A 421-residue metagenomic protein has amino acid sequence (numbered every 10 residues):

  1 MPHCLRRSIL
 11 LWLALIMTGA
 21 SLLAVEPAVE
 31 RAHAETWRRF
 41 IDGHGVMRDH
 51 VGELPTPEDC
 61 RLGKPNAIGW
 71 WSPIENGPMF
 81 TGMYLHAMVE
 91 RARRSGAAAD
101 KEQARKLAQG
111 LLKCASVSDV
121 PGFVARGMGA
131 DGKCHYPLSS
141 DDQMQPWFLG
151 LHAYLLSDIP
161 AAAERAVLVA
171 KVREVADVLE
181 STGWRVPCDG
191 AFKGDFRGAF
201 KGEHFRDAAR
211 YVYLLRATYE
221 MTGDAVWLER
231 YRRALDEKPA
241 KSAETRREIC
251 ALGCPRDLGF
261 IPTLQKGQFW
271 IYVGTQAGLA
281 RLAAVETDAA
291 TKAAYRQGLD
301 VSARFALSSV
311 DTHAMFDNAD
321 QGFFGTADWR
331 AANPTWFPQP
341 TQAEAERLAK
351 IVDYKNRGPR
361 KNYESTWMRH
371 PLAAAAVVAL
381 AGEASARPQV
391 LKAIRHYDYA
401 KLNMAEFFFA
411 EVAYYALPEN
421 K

Functional and structural regions predicted by a protein language model:
M1-R6: N-terminal secretory signal peptides that target proteins for export/translocation
S8-S21: Bacterial N-terminal signal peptides
A24-M79, R105-K106, G110-G127, A163 (+3 more regions): Low-complexity, Ser/Thr/Pro/Gly-enriched N-terminal "stalk/linker" regions
V25-R39, I159-A161, F269-K421: Terminal, non-catalytic domain-edge segments
V46-P73, V120-S140, C188-R210, C250-R281 (+2 more regions): Carbohydrate-binding/catalytic loop surfaces
S72-H86, L138-L149, E203-Y213, G267-G278 (+2 more regions): Aromatic- and histidine-enriched alpha-helix N-cap/loop-to-helix transition segments that scaffold the rims
H86-R94, L149-L156, R216-E220, A280-V285: Short glycine/serine- and small hydrophobic-enriched flexible loop segments
A162-T312, N318: Elongated scaffolding segments in large macromolecular assemblies, built predominantly from amphipathic alpha-helices
